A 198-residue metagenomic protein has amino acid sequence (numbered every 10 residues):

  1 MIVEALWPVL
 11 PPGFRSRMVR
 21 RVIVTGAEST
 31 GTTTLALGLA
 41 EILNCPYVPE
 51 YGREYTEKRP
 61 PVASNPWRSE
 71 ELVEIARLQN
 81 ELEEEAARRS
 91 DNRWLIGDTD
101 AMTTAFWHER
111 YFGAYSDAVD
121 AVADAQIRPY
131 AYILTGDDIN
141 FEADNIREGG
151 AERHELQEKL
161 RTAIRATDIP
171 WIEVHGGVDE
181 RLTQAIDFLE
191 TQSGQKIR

Functional and structural regions predicted by a protein language model:
M1-R20: Extreme N-terminal, non-catalytic leader segments that precede Walker-type/kinase nucleotide-binding cores
I2, F112-D179, S193: A glycine- and Lys/Arg-enriched "phosphate-lid" helix/loop adjacent to the NTP-binding pocket of small-molecule kinases
G13, P170-E173, E180, I186-R198: C-terminal accessory "lid"/substrate-recognition subdomains
V24: Hydrophobic anchor at the beta1->P-loop junction of P-loop NTPases
E28: The conserved Walker
T32: Conserved lysine of the Walker
L37, E41-N80: Conserved substrate/cofactor phosphate-moiety recognition/catalytic segment in nucleotide-dependent phosphotransferases
V62-A101, A105-F106, R110-G113: Conserved nucleotide-sensing/catalytic segment adjacent to the nucleotide-binding pocket in NTP-handling enzymes
